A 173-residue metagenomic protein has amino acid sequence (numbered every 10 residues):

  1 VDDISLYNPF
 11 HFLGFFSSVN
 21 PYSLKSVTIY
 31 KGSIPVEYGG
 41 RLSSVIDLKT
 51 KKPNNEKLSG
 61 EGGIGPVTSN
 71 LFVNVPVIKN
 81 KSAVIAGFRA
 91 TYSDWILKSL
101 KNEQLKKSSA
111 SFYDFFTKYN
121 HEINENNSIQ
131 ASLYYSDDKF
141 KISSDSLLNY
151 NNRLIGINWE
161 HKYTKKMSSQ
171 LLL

Functional and structural regions predicted by a protein language model:
V1-D3, S144: Residue-level detection of beta-strand-connecting loop/turn positions
I4-K31: Short acidic/polar hinge/loop motifs at secondary-structure boundaries that mediate gating or recognition
F10, S93-S99, D138-S144: Outer-membrane beta-barrel proteins
G14, L24, R41-S43, K57 (+3 more regions): Transmembrane beta-barrel architecture of outer-membrane proteins
G14, L58-E61, N102-K106, I142-L148 (+1 more regions): Outer-membrane beta-barrel domain signature
L24-I29, S44-V45, K49-I64, K81-F88: Transmembrane beta-strand segments of Gram-negative outer membrane beta-barrel proteins
G39, E61-N70, S144-L147: Solvent-exposed loop/turn segments connecting transmembrane beta-strands in outer-membrane beta-barrel proteins
V67-A90, Q104-K139, Y150-L171: Transmembrane beta-barrel wall of Gram-negative outer-membrane proteins
